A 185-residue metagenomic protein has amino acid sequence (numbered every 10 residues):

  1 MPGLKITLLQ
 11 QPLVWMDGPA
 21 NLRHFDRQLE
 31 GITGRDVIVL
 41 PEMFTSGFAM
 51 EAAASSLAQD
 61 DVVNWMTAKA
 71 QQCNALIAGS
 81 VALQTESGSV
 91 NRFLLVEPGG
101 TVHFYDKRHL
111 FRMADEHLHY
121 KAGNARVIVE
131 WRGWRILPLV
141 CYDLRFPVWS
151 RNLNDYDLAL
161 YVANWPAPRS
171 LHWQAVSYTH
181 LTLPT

Functional and structural regions predicted by a protein language model:
G3-L13, D17, F104, W134-D143 (+1 more regions): Active-site-proximal beta-strand elements of phosphoester/diester hydrolases
G18, R23, R27-P98, A167-Y178: Cys-nucleophile CN-hydrolase/nitrilase-fold catalytic domain and related Cys-dependent amidase chemistry that acts on
T45, F146, T185: Short, glycine/acidic-enriched loop or turn micro-motifs at the edges of active sites
M50-A52, W134, Y161-A163: A short, structure-level motif marking secondary-structure boundaries and short turns
Q84-L153, P166-A175: Active-site catalytic loop in hydrolytic enzyme cores
D155-A159: Glycine-enriched alpha-helix->loop->beta-strand junction motifs that scaffold or abut catalytic
T179-P184: Conserved small/polar residues in nucleotide/adenosyl-binding loops
